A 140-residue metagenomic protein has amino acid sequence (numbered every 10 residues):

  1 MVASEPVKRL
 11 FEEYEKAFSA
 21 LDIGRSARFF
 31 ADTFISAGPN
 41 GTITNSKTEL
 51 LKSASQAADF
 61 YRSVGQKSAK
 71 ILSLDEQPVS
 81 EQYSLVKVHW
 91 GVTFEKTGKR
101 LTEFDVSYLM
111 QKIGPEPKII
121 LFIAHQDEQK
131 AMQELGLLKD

Functional and structural regions predicted by a protein language model:
M1-D32, T48, L137-D140: Short, low-complexity N-terminal intrinsically disordered segments enriched in polar/charged residues
I23-E76, Q82: A solvent-exposed, acidic/Ser-Thr-rich amphipathic alpha-helical stretch
F30, V79-S80, K96, I113: Structural motif
T33-I35, K87-T93: Generic short beta-strand segments
S36-A37, V86, I119-L121: Short hydrophobic/aromatic-rich beta-strand segments that constitute the beta-sheet cores of beta-sandwich/beta-barrel
I71-Q77, W90-V92, D105-Q111: Hydrophobic/aromatic beta-strand elements that line small-molecule binding cavities or substrate pockets in beta-rich
V92-T102: Short, cysteine-centered beta-strand-loop-beta hairpins and adjacent loop/turn segments enriched in charged/polar
E103-L137: Short beta-strand edge/turn micro-motifs at domain boundaries
